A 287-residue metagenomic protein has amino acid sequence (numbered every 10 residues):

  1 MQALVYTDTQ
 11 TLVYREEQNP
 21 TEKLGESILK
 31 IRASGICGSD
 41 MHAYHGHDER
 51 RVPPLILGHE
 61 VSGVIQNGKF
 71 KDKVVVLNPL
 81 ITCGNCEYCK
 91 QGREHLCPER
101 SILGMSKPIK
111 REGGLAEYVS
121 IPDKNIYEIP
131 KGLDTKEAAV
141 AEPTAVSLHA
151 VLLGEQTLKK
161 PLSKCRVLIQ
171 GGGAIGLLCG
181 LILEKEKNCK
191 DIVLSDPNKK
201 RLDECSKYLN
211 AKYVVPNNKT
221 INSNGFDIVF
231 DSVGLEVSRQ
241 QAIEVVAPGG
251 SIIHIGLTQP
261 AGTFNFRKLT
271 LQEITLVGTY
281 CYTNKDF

Functional and structural regions predicted by a protein language model:
P20-S34, D48-K90, P130-G132: Glycine-rich beta-strand-centered segment in the early N-terminal region that forms part of a ligand/cofactor-binding
A33, F230-S232: Short, well-ordered coil/turn residues at beta-beta hairpins and beta-strand->alpha-helix junctions within
D72, L133-N217: Mid-domain Rossmann-like dinucleotide-binding core that forms the NAD(H)/NADP(H) cofactor-binding site
V76, F230, I253: N-terminal Rossmann-like NAD(P) cofactor-binding module of classical short-chain dehydrogenase/reductase
N85-Q170: NAD(P)H dinucleotide-binding glycine-rich loop of Rossmann-like/cofactor-binding domains, especially the beta1-alpha1
K164, G225-F226, L269: Local beta-strand N-terminus motif with an aromatic residue
T220-V229: A short acidic, Gly/Pro-enriched loop at the edge of an enzyme's catalytic core that lines a small-molecule cofactor
V237-F287: Glycine-rich phosphate-binding loop and adjacent beta-alpha segment of Rossmann(oid) nucleotide-cofactor-binding
